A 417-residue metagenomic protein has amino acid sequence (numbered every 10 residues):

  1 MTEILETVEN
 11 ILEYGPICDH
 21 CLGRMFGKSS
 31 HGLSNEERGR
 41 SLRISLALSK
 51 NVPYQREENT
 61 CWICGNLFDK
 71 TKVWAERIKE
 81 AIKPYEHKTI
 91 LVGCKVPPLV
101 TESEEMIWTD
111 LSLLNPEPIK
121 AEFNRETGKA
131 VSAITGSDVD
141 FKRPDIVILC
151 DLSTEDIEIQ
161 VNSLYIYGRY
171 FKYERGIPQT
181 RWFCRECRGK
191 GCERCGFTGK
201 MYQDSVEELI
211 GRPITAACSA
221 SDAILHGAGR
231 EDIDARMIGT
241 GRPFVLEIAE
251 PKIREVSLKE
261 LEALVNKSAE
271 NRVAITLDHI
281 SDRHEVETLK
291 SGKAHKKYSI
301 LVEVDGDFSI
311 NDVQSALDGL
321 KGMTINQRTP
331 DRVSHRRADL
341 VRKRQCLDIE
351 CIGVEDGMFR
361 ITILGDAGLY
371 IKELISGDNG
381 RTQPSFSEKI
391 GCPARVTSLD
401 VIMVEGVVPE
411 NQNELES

Functional and structural regions predicted by a protein language model:
M1-S417: Non-catalytic RNA-recognition surface used by pseudouridine synthases
